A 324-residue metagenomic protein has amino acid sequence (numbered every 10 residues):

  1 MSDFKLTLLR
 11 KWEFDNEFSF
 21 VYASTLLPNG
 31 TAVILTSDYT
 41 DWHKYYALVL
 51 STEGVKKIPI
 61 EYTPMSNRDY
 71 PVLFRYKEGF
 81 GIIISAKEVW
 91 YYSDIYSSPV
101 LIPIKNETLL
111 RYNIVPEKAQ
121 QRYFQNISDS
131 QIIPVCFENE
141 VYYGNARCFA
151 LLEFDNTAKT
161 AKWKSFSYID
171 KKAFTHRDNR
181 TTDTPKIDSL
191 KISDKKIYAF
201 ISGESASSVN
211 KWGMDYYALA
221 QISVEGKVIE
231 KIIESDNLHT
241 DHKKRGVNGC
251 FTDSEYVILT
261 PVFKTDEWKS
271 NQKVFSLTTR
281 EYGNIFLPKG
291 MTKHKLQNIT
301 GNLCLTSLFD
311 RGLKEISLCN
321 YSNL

Functional and structural regions predicted by a protein language model:
S2-F18: A short helix->beta-strand "capping" segment at the edge of beta-propeller domains
R10-F14, E61-S66, T108-Y123, K164-T182 (+1 more regions): Surface-exposed loop and turn segments in beta-propeller and other repeat-based domains that flank or scaffold
E13-D38: Beta-strand-rich domains and repeat architectures in extracellular enzymes and scaffolds, especially beta-propellers
F18-T25, M65-G79, P116-I132, T182-L190 (+2 more regions): Repeated scaffold domains used in trafficking and secretory/extracellular systems, primarily beta-propellers
G30-I34, G79-I82, Q131-I133, V141 (+3 more regions): Entry beta-strands of beta-propeller and related beta-repeat scaffolds
D38-W42, E88-W90, C148, E204-S208 (+2 more regions): Short glycine/acidic-enriched loop and turn motifs that connect beta-strands
Y46-L50, S97-P103, F149-E153, M214-S223 (+2 more regions): Beta-propeller blade signature
K295-L324: Blade-level signature of beta-propeller repeat domains, shared across WD40, Kelch, NHL, RCC1 and BNR/Asp-box propellers
